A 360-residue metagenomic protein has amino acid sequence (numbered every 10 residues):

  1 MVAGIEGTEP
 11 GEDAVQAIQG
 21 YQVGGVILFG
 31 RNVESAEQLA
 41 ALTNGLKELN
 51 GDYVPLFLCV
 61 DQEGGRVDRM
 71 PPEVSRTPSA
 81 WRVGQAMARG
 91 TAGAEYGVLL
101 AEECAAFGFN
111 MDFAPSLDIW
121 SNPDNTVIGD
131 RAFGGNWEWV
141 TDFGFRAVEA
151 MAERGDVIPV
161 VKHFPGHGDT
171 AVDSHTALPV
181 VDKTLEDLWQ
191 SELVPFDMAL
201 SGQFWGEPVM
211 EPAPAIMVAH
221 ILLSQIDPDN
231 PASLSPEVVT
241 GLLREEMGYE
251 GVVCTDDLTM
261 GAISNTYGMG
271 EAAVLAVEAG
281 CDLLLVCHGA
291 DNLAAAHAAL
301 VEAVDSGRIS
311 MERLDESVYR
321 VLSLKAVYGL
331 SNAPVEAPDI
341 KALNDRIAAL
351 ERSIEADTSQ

Functional and structural regions predicted by a protein language model:
M1-E6, V15, Q19: Mature N-terminal segment immediately following signal peptide/propeptide cleavage in secreted/periplasmic
A3-G4, P10, N32-G51, L56-L58 (+4 more regions): Second-shell residues forming the walls of enzyme active-site clefts
Q16-F29, V98-M111: Catalytic domains of carbohydrate-active enzymes, especially glycoside hydrolases
S35-L39, Q85-E102, E138-D142, W189: Glycine-rich anion/phosphate-binding loops
V74-R89, A132-G134: A charged helix-plus-loop insertion that forms the helical arch/lid used to bind and gate nucleic-acid substrates
L117-V127: Short, conserved phosphate-binding/catalytic loop or strand-edge motifs used in phosphoryl-/nucleotidyl-transfer
A333-Q360: Active-site microenvironment of metallo-dependent hydrolases
